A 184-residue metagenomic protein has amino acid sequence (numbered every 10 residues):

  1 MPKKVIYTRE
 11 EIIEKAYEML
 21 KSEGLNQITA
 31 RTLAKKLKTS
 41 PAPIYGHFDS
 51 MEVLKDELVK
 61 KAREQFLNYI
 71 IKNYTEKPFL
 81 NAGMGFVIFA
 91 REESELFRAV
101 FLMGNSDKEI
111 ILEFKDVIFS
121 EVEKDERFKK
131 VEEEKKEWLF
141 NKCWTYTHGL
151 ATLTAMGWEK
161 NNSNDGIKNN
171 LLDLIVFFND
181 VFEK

Functional and structural regions predicted by a protein language model:
M1-E23, R31-T32, V53-D56: Basic, helix-initiating cap at the start of DNA-binding domains
L20, V53-A62, I70, F97-V100 (+2 more regions): Alpha-helical DNA-contacting segments of helix-turn-helix folds
S22-L25, K38, Y45-K55: HTH DNA-binding helix-turn interface
I28-K35, I44: Append "Primarily bacterial transcriptional regulators
D56, K60-A82, I118-F128: Amphipathic alpha-helical linker/stalk segments
F79-M103, K108-L112, W144: Helical hydrophobic small-molecule/effector-binding pocket
L96-V100, W144-N162, V176-K184: Amphipathic C-terminal alpha-helical segment
G104-K130, E134-T145, D165, N169-D180: Amphipathic alpha-helical packing segments from all-alpha helical-bundle domains
